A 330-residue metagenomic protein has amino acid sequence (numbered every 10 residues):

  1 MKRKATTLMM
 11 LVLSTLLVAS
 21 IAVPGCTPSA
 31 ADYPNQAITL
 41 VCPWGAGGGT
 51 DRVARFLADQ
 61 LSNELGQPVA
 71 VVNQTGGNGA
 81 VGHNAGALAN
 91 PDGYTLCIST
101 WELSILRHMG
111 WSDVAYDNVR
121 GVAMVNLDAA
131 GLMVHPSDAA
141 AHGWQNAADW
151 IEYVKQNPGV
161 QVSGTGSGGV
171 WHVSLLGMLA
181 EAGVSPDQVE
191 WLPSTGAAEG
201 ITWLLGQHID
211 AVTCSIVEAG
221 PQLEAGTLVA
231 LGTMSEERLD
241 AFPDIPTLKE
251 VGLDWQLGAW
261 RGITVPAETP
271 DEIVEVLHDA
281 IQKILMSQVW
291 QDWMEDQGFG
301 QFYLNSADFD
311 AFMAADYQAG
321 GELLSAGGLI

Functional and structural regions predicted by a protein language model:
M1-T39, I330: Short, low-complexity disordered leader/linker segments with a strong preference for bacterial N-terminal type II
P28-N118, S167, G183-A211, Y303 (+1 more regions): N-terminal (or domain-start) structured segment
N35-A37, D271-I330: An extracytoplasmic/periplasmic, membrane-proximal ligand-sensing/linker region
N78, E102-I105, A129, D138-A139 (+4 more regions): Solvent-exposed loop/turn segments at secondary-structure junctions within structured extracellular/periplasmic domains
L88-G93, M109-E199, R261-W293: Hinge/capping helix and adjacent helix->loop/strand transition within the periplasmic-binding protein
I98-L103, R107, G196-A197, C214-A219 (+3 more regions): Beta->alpha turn/N-cap motifs
L127, E218-M286, A315-Q318: C-terminal lobe and pocket-closing loops of periplasmic/extracytoplasmic Venus-flytrap solute-binding proteins
S163-I245: Ligand-binding pocket segment of bilobal, Venus flytrap-like solute-binding proteins
